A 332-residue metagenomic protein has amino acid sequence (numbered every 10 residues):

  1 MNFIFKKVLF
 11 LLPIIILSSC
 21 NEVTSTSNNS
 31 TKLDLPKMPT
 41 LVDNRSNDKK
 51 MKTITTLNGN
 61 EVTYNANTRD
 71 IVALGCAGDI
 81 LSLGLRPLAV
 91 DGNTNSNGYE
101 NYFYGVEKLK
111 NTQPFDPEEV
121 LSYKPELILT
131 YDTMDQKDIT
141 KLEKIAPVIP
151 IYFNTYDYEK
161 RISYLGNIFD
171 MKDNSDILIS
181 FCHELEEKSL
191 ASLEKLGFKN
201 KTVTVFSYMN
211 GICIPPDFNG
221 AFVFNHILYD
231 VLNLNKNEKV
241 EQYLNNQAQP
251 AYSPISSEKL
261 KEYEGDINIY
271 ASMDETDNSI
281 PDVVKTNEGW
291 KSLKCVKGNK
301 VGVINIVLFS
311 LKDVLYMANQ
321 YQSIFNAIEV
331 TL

Functional and structural regions predicted by a protein language model:
M1-L9: Bacterial N-terminal signal peptides that target proteins for export
C20-A73, D176-F206, D274-I280, N326-L332: Bacterial Sec-exported substrate-binding components of ABC uptake systems
S46, E264-L332: Structured C-terminal subdomain patch of bacterial secreted/periplasmic proteins
R69-Y123, L127: A short, structured surface patch at a secondary-structure boundary
D70-L83, I179-K239: Basic- and aromatic-lined ligand-binding clefts that recognize polyanionic substrates
P117, K124-T130, P147, S257-L260 (+1 more regions): Proline-aspartate-enriched helix->loop->beta-strand connector
D138-C213, L311-L332: Extracytoplasmic substrate-binding proteins
